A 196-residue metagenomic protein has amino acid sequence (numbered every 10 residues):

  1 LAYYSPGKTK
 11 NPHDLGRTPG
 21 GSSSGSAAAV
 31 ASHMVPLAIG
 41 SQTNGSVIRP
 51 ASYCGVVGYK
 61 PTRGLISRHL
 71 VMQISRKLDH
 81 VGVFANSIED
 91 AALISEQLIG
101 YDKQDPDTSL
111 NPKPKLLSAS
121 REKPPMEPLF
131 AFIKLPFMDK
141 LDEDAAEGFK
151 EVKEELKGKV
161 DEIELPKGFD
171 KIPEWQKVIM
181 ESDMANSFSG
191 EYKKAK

Functional and structural regions predicted by a protein language model:
L1-L98: Short glycine/serine-rich loop segments
S22, A145, M184: Conserved donor sugar-nucleotide recognition element shared by glycan-biosynthetic enzymes
K60-E147, K194: A short helix-breaking turn/cap at a secondary-structure junction
L116-A119, L141-P166, F188-A195: Acyltransferase
E122-I133, K159, W175-K196: Short helix-loop capping/hinge segments that flank enzyme active sites or metal/cofactor-binding pockets
K167-P173: A short acidic, often aromatic-flanked loop/helix-cap motif at beta-alpha or helix-coil junctions that lines enzyme
